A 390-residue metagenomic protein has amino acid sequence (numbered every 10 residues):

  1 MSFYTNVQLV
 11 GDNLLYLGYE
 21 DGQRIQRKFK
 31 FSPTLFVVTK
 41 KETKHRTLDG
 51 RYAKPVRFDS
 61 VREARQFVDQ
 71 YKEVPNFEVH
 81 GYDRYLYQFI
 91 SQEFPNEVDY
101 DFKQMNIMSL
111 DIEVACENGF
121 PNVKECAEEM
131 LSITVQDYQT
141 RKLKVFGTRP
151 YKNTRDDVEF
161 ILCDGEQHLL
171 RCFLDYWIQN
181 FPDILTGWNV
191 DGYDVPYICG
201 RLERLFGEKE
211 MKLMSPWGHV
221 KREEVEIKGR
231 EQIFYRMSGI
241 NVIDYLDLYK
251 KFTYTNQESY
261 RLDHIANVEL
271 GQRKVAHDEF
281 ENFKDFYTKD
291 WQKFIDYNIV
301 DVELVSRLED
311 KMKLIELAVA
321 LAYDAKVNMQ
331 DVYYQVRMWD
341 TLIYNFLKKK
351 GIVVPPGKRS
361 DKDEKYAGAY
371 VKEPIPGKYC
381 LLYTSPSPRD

Functional and structural regions predicted by a protein language model:
F3-T47, Q92-I184, K365-G377: Conserved RNase H-like, two-metal-ion catalytic cores of nucleic-acid enzymes
T47-M108, I112, E117-G119: Long, highly charged low-complexity segments
M105-I107, K142, D175, D183-T186 (+4 more regions): Beta-sheet entry/capping signal
N118-P121, V190, V195-R201: A short acidic (Asp/Glu
L143-V145, N153-F160, V195, R204 (+1 more regions): Active-site-proximal helix-loop-helix substrate-binding element of RNase H-like nuclease domains
K284-S385: Common nucleic-acid-contacting/processivity interface regions adjacent to the catalytic cores of nucleic-acid enzymes
P386-D390: A short, hydrophobic C-terminal helix/tail in secreted or cell-surface proteins
